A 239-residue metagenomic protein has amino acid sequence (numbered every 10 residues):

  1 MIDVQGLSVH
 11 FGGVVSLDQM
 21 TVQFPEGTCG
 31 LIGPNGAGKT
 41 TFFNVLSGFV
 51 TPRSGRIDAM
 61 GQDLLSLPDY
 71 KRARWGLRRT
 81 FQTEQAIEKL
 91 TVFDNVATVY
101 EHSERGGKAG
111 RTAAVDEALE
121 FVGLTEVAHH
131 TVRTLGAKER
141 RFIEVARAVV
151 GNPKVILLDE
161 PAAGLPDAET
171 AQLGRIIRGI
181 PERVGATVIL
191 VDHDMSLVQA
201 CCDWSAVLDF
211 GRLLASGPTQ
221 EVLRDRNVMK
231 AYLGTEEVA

Functional and structural regions predicted by a protein language model:
I2-A239: Glycine-rich phosphate-binding loops of nucleotide-dependent enzymes
